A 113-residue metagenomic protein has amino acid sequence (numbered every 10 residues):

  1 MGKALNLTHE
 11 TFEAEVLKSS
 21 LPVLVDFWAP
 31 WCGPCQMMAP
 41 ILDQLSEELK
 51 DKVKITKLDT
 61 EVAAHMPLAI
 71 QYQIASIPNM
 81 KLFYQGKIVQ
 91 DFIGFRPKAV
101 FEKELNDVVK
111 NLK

Functional and structural regions predicted by a protein language model:
A4-V23, M66: A short beta-strand-turn-helix
N6-L7, F27, A39-S46, K50-H65: Thiol-based oxidoreductase modules, predominantly thioredoxin-like and allied folds used for disulfide exchange
F12, V25, L42, G86: Residue-level signature of catalytic and energy-coupling elements of molecular machines, predominantly ATP/GTP-dependent
S20-L21, W28-W31, S76: Short pre-active-site segment immediately N-terminal to redox-active cysteine/selenocysteine motifs in thiol-based
C32-C35, M80: The canonical Cys-X-X-Cys-His
I70-A75: A short glycine-leucine-enriched loop at secondary-structure breakpoints that most characteristically corresponds
S76, L82-K113: Non-catalytic, surface beta->alpha helical segment in thiol-disulfide oxidoreductase systems
